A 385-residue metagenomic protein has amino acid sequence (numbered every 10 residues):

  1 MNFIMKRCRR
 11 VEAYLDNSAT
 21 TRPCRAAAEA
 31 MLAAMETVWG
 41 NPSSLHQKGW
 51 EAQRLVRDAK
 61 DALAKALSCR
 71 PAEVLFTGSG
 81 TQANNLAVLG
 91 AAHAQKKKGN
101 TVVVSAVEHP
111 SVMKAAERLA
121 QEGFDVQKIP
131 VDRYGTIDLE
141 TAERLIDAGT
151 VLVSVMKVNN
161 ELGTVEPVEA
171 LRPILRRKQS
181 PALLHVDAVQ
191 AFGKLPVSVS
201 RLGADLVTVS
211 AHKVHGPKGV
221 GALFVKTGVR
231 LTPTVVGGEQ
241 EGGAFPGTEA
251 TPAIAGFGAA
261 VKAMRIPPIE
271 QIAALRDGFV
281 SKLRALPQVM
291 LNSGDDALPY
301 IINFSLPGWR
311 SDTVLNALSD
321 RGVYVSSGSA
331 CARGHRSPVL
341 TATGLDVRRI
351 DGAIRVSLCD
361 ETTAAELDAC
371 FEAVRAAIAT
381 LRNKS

Functional and structural regions predicted by a protein language model:
M1-S385: Pyridoxal 5′-phosphate
